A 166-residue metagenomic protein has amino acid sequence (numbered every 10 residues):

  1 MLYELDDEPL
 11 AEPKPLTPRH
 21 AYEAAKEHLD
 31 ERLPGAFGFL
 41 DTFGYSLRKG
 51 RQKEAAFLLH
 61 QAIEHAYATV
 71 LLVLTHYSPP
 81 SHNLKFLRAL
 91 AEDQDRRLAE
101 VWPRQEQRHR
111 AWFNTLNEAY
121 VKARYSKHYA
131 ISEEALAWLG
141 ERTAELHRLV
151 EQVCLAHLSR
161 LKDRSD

Functional and structural regions predicted by a protein language model:
L2-D166: Terminal alpha-helical segments
